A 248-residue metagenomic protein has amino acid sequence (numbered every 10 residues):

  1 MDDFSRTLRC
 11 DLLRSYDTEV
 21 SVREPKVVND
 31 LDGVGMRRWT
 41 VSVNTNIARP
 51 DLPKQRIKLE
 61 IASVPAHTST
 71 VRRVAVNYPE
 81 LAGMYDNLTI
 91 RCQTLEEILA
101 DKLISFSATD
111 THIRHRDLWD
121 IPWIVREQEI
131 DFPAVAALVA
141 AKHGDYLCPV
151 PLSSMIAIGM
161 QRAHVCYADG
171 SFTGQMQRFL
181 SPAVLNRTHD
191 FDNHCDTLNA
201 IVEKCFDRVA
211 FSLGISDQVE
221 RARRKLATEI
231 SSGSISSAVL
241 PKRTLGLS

Functional and structural regions predicted by a protein language model:
M1-L247: Structured mid-to-C-terminal alpha-helical surface segments
